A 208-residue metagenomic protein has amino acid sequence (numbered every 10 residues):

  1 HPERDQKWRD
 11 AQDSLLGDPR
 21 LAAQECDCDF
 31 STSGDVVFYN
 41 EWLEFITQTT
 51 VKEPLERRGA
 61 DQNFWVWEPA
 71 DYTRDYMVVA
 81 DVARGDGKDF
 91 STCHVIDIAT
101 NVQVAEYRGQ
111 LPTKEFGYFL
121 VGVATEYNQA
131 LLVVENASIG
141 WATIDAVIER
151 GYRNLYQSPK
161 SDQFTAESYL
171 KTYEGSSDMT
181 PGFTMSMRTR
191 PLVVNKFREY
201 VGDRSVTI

Functional and structural regions predicted by a protein language model:
K7-T172, S177-M187, P191-I208: RNase H-like, metal-dependent nuclease domains and their acidic two-metal-ion catalytic environment used
